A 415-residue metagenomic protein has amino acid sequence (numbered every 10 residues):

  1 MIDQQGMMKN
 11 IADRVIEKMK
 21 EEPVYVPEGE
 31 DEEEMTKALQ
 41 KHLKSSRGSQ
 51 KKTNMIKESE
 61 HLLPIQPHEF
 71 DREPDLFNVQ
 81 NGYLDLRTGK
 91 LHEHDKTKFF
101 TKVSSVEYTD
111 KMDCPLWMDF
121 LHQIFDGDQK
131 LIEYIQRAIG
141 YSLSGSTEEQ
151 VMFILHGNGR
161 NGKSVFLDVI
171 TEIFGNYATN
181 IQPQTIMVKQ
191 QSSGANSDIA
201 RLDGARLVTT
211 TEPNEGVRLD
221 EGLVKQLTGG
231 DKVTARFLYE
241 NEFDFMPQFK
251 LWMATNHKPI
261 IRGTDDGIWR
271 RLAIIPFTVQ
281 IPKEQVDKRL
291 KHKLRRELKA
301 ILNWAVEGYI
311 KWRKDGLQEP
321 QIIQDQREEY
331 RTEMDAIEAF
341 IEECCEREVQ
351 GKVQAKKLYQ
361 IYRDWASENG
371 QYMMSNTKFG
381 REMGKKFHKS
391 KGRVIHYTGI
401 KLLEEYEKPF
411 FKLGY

Functional and structural regions predicted by a protein language model:
M1-I11: Trp- and S/T/G-rich repeat-edge/linker motifs of beta-rich repeat architectures
N10-V15, D128-I132: AAA+ P-loop NTPase catalytic core
K20-Y415: Feature primarily recognizes SF3-like P-loop helicase cores of small DNA viruses
